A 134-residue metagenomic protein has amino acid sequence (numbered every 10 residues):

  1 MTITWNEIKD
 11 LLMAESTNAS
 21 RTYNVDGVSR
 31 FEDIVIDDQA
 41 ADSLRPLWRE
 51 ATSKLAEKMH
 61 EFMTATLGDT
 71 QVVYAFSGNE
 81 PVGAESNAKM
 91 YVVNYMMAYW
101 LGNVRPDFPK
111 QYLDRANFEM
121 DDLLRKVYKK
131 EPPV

Functional and structural regions predicted by a protein language model:
M1-N79, R115, D122-V134: Conserved short "hinge" loops at termini or chain/domain junctions
D42, P46, N87, Y91 (+2 more regions): Short, well-structured alpha-helical interface segments that form or flank functional binding sites
T66-V104: Amphipathic protein-protein interaction modules
Y99-N103, E119-K126: Mid-sequence acidic-hydrophobic segments that form the walls of catalytic/ligand-binding cavities or oligomerization
R105-D114: Short conserved catalytic/interaction loops centered on acidic-Pro-aromatic/His motifs
